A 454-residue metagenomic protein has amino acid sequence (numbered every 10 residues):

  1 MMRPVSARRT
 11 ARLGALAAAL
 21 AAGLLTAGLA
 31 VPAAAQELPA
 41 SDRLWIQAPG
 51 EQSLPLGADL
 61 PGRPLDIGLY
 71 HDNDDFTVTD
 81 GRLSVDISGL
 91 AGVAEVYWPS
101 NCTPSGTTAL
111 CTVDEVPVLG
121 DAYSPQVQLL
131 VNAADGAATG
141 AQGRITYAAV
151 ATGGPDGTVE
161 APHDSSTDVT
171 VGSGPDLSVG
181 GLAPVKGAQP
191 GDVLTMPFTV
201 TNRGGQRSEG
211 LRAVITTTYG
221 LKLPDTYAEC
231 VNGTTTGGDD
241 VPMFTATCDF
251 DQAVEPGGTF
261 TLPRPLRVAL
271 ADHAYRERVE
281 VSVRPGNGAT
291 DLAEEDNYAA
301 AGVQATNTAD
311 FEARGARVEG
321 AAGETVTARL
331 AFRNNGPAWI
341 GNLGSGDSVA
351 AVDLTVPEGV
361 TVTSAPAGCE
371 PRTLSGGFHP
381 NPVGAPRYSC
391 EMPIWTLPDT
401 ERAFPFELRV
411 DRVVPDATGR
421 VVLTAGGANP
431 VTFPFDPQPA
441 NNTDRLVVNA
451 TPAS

Functional and structural regions predicted by a protein language model:
M1-E37: Secretory targeting and sorting signals
M2-S6, P32-P61, E95-T107: Low-complexity, acidic Ser/Thr/Pro-rich repeat tracts that form intrinsically disordered stalk/linker regions of very
Q36-W45, N73, Y147-V179, V281-A313 (+1 more regions): Extracellular/luminal low-complexity Ser/Thr/Pro-rich, glycosylation-prone repeat/linker regions
P39, V78-P117, L211-F250, D347-S389: A surface/secretory-pathway sequence property marking extracellular, secreted, or lumenal proteins enriched
W45-I46, N73-T79, V93, G204-E209 (+5 more regions): A short beta-turn/strand-edge loop motif at beta-sheet boundaries
Q47-S53, W98, G180-V185, A228-V231 (+3 more regions): Surface-exposed, proline-enriched loop/turn segments that connect beta strands in immunoglobulin-like
G50-T79, P184-R207, A316-V349: Short beta-strand elements of extracellular/lumenal beta-sandwich folds
E115-A141, D249-R276, S389-R420: Low-complexity, intrinsically disordered segments enriched in Ser/Thr together with acidic residues
